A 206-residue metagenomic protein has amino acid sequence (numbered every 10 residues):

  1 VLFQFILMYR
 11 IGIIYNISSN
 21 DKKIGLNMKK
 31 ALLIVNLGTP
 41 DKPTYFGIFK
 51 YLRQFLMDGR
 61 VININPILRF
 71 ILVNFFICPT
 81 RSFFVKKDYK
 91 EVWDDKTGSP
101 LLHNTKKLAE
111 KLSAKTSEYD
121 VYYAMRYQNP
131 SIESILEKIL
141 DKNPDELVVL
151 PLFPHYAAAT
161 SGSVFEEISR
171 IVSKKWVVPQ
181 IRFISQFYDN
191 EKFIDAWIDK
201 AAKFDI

Functional and structural regions predicted by a protein language model:
K23-N27: Polybasic, lysine-rich low-complexity intrinsically disordered segments
M28-I206: Active-site-proximal alpha-helix that buttresses catalytic centers in soluble enzyme cores
